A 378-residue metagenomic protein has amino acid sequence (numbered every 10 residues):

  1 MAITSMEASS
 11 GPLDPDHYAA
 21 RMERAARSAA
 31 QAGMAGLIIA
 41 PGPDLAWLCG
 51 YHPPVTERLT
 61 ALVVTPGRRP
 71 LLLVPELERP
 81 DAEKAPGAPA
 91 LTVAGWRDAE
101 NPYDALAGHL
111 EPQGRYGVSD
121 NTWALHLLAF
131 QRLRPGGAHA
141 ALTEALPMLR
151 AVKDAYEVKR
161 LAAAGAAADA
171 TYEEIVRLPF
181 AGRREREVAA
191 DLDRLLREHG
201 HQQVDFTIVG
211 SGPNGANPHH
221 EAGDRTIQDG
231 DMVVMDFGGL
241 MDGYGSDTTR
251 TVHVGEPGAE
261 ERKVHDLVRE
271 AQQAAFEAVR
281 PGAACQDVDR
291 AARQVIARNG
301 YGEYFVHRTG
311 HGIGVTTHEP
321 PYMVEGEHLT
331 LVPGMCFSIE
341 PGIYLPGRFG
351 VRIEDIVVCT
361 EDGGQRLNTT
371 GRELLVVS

Functional and structural regions predicted by a protein language model:
M1-S378: Active-site neighborhoods and metal-handling regions in enzymes and metal-associated proteins
